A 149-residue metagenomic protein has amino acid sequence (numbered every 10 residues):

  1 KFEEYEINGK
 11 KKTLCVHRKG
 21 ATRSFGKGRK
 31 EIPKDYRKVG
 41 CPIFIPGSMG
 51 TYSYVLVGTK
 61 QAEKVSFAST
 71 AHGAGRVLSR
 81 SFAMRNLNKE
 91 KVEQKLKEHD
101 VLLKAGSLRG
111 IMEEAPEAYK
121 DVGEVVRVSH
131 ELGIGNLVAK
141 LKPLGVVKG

Functional and structural regions predicted by a protein language model:
K1-G149: Domain-length cofactor-binding catalytic modules of enzymes
